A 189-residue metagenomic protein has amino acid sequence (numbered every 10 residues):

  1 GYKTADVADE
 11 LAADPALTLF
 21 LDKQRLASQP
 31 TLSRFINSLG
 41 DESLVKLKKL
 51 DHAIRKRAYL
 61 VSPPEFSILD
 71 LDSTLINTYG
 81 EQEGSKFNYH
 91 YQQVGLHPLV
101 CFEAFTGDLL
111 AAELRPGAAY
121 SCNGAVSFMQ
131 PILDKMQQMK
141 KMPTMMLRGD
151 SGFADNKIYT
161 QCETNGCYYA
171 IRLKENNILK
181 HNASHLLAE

Functional and structural regions predicted by a protein language model:
G1-H52, Q92, E103-L109, M129 (+3 more regions): Short, positively charged, Gly/Tyr-enriched micro-motifs that form contact patches at catalytic or ligand/partner
A8, S28, L32, E65-L75 (+3 more regions): Short, conserved catalytic/metal-binding motifs centered on acidic residues
R25, T31-V100: Active-site-proximal, Lys/Arg-enriched surface segment that forms a nucleic-acid-binding/basic interface patch
S62-E65, G95, A104-T106, K141-M142 (+1 more regions): Short, well-ordered loop/turn elements at secondary-structure boundaries
N77, F105-T106, E175-N177: Short loop/turn segments at secondary-structure transitions that flank enzyme active sites
L99-P116, R148: Core alpha/beta catalytic barrel or barrel-like domain that forms the active/cofactor pocket in diverse metabolic
L114-E189: An internal, acidic/charged active-site-proximal segment that coordinates divalent cations and/or engages
